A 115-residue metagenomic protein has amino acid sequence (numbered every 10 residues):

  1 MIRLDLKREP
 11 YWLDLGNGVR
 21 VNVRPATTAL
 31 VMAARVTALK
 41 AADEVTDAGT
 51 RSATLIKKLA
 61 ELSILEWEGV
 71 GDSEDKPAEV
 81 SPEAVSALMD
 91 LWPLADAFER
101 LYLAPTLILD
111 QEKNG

Functional and structural regions predicted by a protein language model:
M1-E9: Extended acidic low-complexity intrinsically disordered regions
R8-G16: Short acidic-hydrophobic surface loop/beta-edge motif
V19-G115: Short, surface-exposed, charged amphipathic helix/loop patches that serve as local interaction elements
